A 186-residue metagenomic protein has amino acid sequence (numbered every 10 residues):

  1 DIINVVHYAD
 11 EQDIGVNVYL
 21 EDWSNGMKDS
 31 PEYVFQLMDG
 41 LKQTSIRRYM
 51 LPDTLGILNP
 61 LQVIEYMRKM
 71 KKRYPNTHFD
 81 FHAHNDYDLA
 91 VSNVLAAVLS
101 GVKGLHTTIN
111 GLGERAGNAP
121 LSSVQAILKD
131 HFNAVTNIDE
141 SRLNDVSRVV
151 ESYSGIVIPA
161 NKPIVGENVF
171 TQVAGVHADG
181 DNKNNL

Functional and structural regions predicted by a protein language model:
D1, P31, K129-T136: Glycine-rich tight-turn/loop motif centered on a GG-T
D1-F79, V94-V102: Alpha/beta enzyme core
L51-D53, D80-A83, T107-N110, N137-V146: Beta-strand segments within the central parallel beta-sheet cores of soluble alpha/beta enzyme folds
V63, A116-S123: Histidine/acidic-residue-rich catalytic or RNA/ligand-binding cores of hydrolases and nuclease-related proteins
Y87-S92: Short glycine/serine/threonine-rich phosphate/pyrophosphate-binding segments that cradle anionic phosphate groups
A96-L99, A126-D130: Short glycine/serine- and small hydrophobic-enriched flexible loop segments
L99-G117: Glycine-rich phosphate-binding active-site loops on the catalytic face of alpha/beta enzymes
F132-L186: A mid-to-C-terminal "edge-of-domain" accessory segment
